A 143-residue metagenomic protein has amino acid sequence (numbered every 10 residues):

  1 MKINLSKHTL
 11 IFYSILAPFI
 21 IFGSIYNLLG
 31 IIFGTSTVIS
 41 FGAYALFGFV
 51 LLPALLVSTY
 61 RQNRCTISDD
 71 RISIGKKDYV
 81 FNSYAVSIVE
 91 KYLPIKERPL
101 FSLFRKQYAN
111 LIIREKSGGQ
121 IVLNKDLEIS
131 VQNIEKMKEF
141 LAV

Functional and structural regions predicted by a protein language model:
M1-G34, E115-G118: N-terminal membrane-targeting/pre-transmembrane regions
S14-I15, L46-V50: Hydrophobic alpha-helical transmembrane segments of integral membrane proteins, especially lipid-exposed positions
T35-F47: Hydrophobic alpha-helical transmembrane segments
F49-V86: Conserved beta-hairpin
S73-S130: Non-transmembrane, membrane-adjacent beta-strand/coil modules in membrane-associated proteins and peripheral
I129, N133-M137: Short, hydrophobic-biased amphipathic alpha-helical segments
K138-V143: Cytosol-/stroma-facing membrane-proximal "stalk/adaptor" domains immediately downstream of transmembrane anchors
